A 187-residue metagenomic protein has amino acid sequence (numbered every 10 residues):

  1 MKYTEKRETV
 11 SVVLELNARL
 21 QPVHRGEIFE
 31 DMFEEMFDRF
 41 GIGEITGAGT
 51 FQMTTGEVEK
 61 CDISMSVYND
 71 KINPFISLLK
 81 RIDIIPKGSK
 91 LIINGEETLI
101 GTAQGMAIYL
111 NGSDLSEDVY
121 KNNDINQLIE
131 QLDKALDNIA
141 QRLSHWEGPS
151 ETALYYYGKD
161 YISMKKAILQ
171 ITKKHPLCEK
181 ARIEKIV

Functional and structural regions predicted by a protein language model:
Y3-G26, G101-V119: Short glycine-/aliphatic-rich beta-strand segments at the starts of folded cytosolic domains
Q21-G26, D70-S77, V119, I162-K166: Short, conserved charged micro-motifs
H24-F51, Y120-N138: Short amphipathic alpha-helix segments
F29-F33, P74-D83, I125, K166-K173: Short amphipathic alpha-helices in soluble, non-transmembrane regions that often serve as interface/regulatory elements
G41-N73, Q141-S163: Short, intrinsically disordered low-complexity segments
L78-L128: Surface-exposed beta-loop interaction hotspot
D83-K87, K173-K180: Short arginine-rich
E179-V187: Intrinsically disordered, low-complexity regulatory segments in tyrosine-phosphorylation signaling proteins
